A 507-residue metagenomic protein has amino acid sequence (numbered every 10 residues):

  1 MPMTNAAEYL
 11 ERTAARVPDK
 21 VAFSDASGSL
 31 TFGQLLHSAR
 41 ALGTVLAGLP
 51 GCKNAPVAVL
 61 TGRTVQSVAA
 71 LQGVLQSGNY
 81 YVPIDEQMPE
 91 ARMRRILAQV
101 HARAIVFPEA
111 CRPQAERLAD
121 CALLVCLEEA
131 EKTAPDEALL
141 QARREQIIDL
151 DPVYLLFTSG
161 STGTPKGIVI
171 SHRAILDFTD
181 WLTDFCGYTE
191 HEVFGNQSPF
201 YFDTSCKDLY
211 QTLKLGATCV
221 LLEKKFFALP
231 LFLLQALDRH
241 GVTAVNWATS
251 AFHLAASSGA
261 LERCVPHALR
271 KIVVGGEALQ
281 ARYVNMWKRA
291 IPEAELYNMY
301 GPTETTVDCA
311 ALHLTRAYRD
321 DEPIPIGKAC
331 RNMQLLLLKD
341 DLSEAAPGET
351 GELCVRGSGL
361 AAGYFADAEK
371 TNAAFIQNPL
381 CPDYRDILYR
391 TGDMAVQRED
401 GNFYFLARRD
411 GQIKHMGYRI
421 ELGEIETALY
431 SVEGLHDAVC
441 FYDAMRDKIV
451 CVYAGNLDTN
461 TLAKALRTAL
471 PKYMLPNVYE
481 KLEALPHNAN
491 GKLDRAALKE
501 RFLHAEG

Functional and structural regions predicted by a protein language model:
M1-L155, I170, D177, Q280-V284 (+3 more regions): AMP-binding/adenylate-forming domain of the ANL superfamily
N5-A7, E90, I105-L118, L123-E145 (+3 more regions): AMP-dependent adenylate-forming
L10-R12, V65-P83, L182-T183, S205-A217 (+2 more regions): Hydrophobic alpha-helical segments in the ANL/AMP-binding
T61-T64, D85, Y188, S198-F202 (+3 more regions): Conserved AMP-binding
T61-V65, N79-A98, E109-C111, A217-H240 (+3 more regions): ATP-dependent adenylate-forming carboxylate-activation enzymes
L139-F157, T164, Y188-F194, F200: Conserved pre-ATP/AMP-binding loop-to-beta segment of ANL
K166-V193, D203-T243: Conserved AMP-binding/adenylation subdomain of ANL enzymes
K214-A217, V242-N246, A256-P325, Q334: Gly/Ser/Thr-rich phosphate-binding loop
